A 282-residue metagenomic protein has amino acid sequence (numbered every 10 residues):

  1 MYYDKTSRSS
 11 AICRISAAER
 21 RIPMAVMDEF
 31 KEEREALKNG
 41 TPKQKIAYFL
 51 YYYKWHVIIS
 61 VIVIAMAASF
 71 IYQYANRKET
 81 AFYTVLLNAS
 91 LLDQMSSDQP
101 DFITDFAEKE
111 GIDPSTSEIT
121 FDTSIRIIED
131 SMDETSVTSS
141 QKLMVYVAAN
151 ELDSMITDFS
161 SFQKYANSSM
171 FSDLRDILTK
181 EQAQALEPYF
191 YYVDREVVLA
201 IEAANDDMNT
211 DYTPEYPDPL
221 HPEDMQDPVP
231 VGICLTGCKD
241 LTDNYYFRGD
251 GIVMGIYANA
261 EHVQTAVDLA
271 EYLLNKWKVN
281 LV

Functional and structural regions predicted by a protein language model:
Y2-P23: Short, Lys/Arg-enriched N-terminal segments with co-localized hydrophobic residues within the first ~10-30 amino acids
K31-Q44: Short, membrane-interfacial amphipathic segments enriched in basic
Y52-Q73: Hydrophobic membrane-insertion alpha-helices, especially the h-region of bacterial N-terminal signal peptides
K78-T80, V85-F159: Early extracytoplasmic/lumenal segment of secretory-pathway proteins
M132, S136-E223: Extracytoplasmic "Venus flytrap"/periplasmic binding protein-like
Q226-G255: Periplasmic-binding protein-like
F247-Q264, L281: A bilobed periplasmic-binding-protein/Venus flytrap-type ligand-binding module shared by bacterial periplasmic
L273-V282: Periplasmic-binding protein-like
